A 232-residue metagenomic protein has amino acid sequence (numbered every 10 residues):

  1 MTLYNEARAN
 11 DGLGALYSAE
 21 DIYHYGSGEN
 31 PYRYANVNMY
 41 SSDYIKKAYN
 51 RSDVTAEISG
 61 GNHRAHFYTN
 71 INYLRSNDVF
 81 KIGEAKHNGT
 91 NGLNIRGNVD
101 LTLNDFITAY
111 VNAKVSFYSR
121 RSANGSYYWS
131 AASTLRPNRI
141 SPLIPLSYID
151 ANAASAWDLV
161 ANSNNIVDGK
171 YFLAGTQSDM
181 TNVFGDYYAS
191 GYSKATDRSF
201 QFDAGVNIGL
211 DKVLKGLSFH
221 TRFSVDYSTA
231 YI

Functional and structural regions predicted by a protein language model:
M1-I22, S116-L173, S228-I232: A surface-exposed, glycine/aromatic-enriched loop/edge motif typical of exported proteins
M1-I82: Residues embedded in well-ordered regular secondary structure
L13, H24-G28, A153-A154, A189 (+1 more regions): Surface-exposed, low-hydrophobicity segments enriched in Gly/Pro/acidic/Ser residues that characterize the mature
S41-Y44, V79-A85, N98, Y187-S193 (+1 more regions): Extracellular loop and loop/strand-boundary signature of outer-membrane beta-barrel proteins
K46-H66, I71-N72, N112-K114, A174-I232: Outer-membrane beta-barrel transmembrane strands
D53, T90-R96: Transmembrane beta-barrel architecture of outer membranes
I71-Y73, D78-V79, G83-A85, I95-R96 (+4 more regions): Outer-membrane beta-barrel domain signature
